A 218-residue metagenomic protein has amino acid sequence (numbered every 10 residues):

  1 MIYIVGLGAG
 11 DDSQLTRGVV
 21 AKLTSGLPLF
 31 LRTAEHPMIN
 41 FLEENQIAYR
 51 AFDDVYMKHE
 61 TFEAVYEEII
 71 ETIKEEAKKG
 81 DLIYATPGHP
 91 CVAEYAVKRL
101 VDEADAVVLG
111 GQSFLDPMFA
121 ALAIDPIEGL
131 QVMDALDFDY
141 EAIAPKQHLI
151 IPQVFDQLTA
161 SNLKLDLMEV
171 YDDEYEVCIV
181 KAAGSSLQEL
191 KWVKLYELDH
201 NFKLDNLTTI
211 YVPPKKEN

Functional and structural regions predicted by a protein language model:
M1-L109, H200, T208-T209: Class I S-adenosyl-L-methionine
I2-I4, K78-L82, I143-N218: A contiguous loop/helix-start segment that scaffolds small-molecule binding in enzyme catalytic cores
D11, Y84-V154, N201, K215-E217: Class I SAM-dependent methyltransferase SAM-binding "motif I" and its flanking Rossmann-like core
V19, I69, A96, F114-M118 (+1 more regions): Internal, well-ordered alpha-helical segments in soluble enzyme and binding-protein domains
H36-M38, M57-K58, S113-P117, D139 (+1 more regions): Short gly/pro/ser/thr-enriched loop/turn and capping motifs at secondary-structure boundaries
P37, T72, R99, P117 (+3 more regions): Alpha-helical scaffold segments in soluble metabolic enzymes
F52-D54, L109-G111, A135, V180-A182: Conserved beta-strand termini and adjacent loop/short-helix elements that scaffold enzyme active sites in alpha/beta
E63-T72, A121-D125, A142-H148, L190-E197: Short, surface-exposed amphipathic charged segments that create phosphate/polyanion-binding patches used for binding
